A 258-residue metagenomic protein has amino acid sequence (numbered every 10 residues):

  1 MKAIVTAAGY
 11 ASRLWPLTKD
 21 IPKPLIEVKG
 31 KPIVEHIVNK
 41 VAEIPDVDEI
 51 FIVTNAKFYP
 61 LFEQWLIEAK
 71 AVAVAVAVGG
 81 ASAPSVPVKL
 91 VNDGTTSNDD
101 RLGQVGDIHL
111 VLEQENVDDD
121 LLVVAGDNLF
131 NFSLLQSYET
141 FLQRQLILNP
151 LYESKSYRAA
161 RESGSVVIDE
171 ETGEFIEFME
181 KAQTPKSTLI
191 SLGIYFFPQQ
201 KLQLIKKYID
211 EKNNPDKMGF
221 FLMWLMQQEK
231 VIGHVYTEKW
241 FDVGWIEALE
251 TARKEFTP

Functional and structural regions predicted by a protein language model:
M1-V5, Y10-L14, T18, L25: N-proximal low-complexity "stem/linker" segments adjacent to membrane-targeting elements
K2-V5, R13, K31-V124, Q136: Conserved N-terminal catalytic core of the sugar/cofactor nucleotidyltransferase
Y10, D127-N128: Active-site metal-binding loops of divalent metal-dependent hydrolases
D20-E35: Short catalytic helix/loop segments, enriched in acidic residues and glycine and frequently bearing histidine
V34, V111, D127, V166-I168 (+1 more regions): Residue-level signal for inorganic ion chemistry
N128-N131, W240: A short, conserved beta-strand element in the Rossmann-like catalytic core that flanks the donor/metal-binding loop
S133-R161: Conserved donor-nucleotide/metal-binding helix-loop-beta segment in metal-dependent transferases, i.e., the alpha-helix
Y138-L142, D169-D242, I246-P258: Catalytic-core segments of class I nucleotidyltransferases/pyrophosphorylases that form NMP-activated intermediates
